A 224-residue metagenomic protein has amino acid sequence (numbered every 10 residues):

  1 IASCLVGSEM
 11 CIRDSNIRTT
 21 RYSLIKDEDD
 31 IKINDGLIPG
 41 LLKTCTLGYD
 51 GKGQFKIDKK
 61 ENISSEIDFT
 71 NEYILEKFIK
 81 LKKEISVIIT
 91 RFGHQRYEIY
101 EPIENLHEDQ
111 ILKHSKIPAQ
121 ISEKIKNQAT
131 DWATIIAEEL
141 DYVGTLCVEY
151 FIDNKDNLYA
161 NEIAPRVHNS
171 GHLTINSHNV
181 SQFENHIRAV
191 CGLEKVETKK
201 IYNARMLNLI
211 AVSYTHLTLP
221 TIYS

Functional and structural regions predicted by a protein language model:
I1-G7, I12, H216-S224: Single conserved hydrophobic/aromatic residue that forms the stacking wall/gate of nucleotide- or nucleobase-binding
S8-K32, L37, L47-G48: Conserved N-proximal alpha/beta basic substrate-recognition cap immediately N-terminal to, or forming the N-lobe
R13-I17, K43-G51, H107-I117: Acidic/polar active-site rim loop that often engages polyanionic ligands
R21, P39-L41, E72-E76, L146-C147 (+1 more regions): A short linear hydrophobic-aromatic micro-motif
I57-V148, I152-N154: Internal nucleotide-binding/catalytic subdomain
Q128-V148, N154, A164-V212: Active-site "cap" helix and flanking loop/linker of ATP-utilizing ligase/carboxylase catalytic domains
L158: Conserved protein kinase catalytic/activation segment
